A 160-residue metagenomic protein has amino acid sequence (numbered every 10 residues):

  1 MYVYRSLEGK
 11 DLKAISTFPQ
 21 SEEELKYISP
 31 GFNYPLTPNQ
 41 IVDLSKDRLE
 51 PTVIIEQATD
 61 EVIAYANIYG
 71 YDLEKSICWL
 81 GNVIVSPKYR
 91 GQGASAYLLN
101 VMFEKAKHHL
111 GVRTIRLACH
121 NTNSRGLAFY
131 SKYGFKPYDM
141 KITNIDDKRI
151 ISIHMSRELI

Functional and structural regions predicted by a protein language model:
Y2, S6-R90, L99-V101, K105 (+3 more regions): Acetyl-CoA-dependent GNAT
N82, S86-N100, H120-A128, K132: Conserved glycine-rich acetyl-CoA-binding loop
R113-R116, H120-L127, K132-K136, M140-I160: C-terminal "cap" of GNAT-fold acetyltransferases
